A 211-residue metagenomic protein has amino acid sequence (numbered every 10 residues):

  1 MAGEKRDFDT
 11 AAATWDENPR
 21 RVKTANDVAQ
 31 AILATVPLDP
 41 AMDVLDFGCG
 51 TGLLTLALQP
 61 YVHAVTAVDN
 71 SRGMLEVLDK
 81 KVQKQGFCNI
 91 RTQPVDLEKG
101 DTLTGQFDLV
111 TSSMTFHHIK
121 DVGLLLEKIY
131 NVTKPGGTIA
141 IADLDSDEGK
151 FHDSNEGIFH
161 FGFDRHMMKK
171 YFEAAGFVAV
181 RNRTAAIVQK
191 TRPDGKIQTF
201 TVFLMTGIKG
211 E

Functional and structural regions predicted by a protein language model:
M1-D39, L53, V77, K84: Conserved class I S-adenosyl-L-methionine
A2-G3, D16-V22, A140-T199, L204-T206: C-terminal alpha-helical "lid/dimerization" subdomain adjacent to the S-adenosyl-L-methionine
D43, G137-T138: Short glycine-centered segments of the SAM/dcSAM-binding site in methyltransferase folds
L45-K99: Class I SAM-dependent methyltransferase SAM/SAH-binding core
G100-G105: Short amphipathic alpha-helix with an adjacent loop that forms part of the alpha/beta core around
T111: A conserved beta-strand element that flanks and buttresses the S-adenosyl-L-methionine
M114-T115: Short catalytic micro-motifs in class I SAM-dependent methyltransferases
L124-P135: A short glycine-rich, Lys/Arg-flanked "PGG" loop and its adjoining helix->strand segment in the class I
